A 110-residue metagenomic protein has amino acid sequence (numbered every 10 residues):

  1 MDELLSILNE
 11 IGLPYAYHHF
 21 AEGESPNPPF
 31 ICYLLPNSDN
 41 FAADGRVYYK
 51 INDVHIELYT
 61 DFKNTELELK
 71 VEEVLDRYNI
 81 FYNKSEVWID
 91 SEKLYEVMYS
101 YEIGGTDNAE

Functional and structural regions predicted by a protein language model:
M1-D53, Y59-E110: Long, contiguous binding/interaction regions
